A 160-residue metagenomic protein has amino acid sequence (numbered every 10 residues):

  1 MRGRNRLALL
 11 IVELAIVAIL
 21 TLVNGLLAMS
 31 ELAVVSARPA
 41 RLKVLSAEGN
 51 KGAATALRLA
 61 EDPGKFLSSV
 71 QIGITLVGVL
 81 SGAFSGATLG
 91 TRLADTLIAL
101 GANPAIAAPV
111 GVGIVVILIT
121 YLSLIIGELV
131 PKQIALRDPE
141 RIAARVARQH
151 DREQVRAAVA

Functional and structural regions predicted by a protein language model:
R2-A160: Membrane-embedded alpha-helical segments of inner-membrane proteins
